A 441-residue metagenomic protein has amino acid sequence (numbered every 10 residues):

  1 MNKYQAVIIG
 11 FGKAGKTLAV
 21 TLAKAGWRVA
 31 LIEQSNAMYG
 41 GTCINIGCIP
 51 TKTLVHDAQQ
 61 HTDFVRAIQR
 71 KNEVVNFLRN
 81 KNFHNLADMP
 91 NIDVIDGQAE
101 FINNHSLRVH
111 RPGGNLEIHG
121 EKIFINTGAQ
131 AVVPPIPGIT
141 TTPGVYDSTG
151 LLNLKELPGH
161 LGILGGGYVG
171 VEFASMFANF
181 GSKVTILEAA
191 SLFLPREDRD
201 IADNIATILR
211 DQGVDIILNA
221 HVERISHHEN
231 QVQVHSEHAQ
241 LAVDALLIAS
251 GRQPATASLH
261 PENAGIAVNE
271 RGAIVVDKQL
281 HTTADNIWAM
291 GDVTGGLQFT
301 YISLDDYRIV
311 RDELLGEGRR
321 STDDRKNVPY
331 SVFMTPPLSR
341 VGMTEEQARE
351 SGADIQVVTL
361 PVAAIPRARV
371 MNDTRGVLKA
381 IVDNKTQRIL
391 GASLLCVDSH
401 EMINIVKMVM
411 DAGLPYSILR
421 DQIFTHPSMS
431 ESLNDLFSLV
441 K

Functional and structural regions predicted by a protein language model:
M1-G12, L157-G167: Beta1/beta-strand and adjacent pyrophosphate-binding region of the FAD-binding site in flavoprotein oxidoreductases
N2-Y4, T42-G120, E197-A220, E345-Q347 (+1 more regions): N-terminal Rossmann-like dinucleotide/flavin-binding domain of flavoprotein oxidoreductases that bind FAD/FMN
A6, F11-F77, M176-R196: Beta1-alpha1 glycine-rich phosphate/pyrophosphate-binding loop at the start of Rossmann-like nucleotide-binding domains
I9-A37, T42, I49, T53-L54 (+2 more regions): Flexible, glycine-rich terminal cap/loop adjacent to redox cofactors in electron-transfer oxidoreductases
G40, E73-R79, F83, L152-N153 (+5 more regions): Rossmann-like dinucleotide-binding cores of NAD(P)H-dependent redox enzymes
C48, T127-K183, L187, I216 (+2 more regions): Glycine-rich dinucleotide-binding loop and its adjacent helix/turn
D93-D96, E100-R111, I118, G181-K278: A Rossmann-like FAD-binding core segment of flavoenzymes
T141-L157, Q240-E317: FAD-site-proximal beta/loop scaffold in flavoenzymes
